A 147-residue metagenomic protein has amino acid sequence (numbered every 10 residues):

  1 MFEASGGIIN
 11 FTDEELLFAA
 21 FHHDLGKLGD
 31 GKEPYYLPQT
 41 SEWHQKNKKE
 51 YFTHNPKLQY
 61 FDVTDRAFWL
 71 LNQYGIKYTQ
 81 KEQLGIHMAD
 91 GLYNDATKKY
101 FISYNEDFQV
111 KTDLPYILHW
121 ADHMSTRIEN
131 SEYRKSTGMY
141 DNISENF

Functional and structural regions predicted by a protein language model:
M1-T137: Divalent metal-dependent catalytic cores for phosphoryl transfer on phosphate-bearing substrates
N146-F147: Acidic, low-complexity intrinsically disordered tails
